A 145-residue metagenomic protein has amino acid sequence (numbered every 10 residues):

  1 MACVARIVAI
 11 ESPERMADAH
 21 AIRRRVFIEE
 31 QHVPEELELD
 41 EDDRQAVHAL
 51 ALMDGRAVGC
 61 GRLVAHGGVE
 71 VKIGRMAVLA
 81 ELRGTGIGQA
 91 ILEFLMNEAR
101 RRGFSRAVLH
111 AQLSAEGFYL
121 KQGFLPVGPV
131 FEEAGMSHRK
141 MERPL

Functional and structural regions predicted by a protein language model:
M1-P13: Conserved N-terminal entry element of GNAT/NAT acetyltransferase domains
A21-D54, R62: Active-site rim helix/loop that mediates acceptor-substrate recognition in acyltransferases
D43-Q45, V69, E133-S137: Short acidic/glycine-enriched loop/turn segments that link adjacent beta-strands
L50, R56-A65, V69-A77: Conserved beta-strand in the GNAT
G84-N97, K121: Conserved acetyl-CoA-binding loop-helix of GNAT-fold acetyltransferases
L92, E98-Q112: Conserved GNAT acetyl-CoA-binding A-motif
V108-H110, L120, L125-K140: Conserved catalytic-core motifs of GNAT/GCN5-like acyltransferases
